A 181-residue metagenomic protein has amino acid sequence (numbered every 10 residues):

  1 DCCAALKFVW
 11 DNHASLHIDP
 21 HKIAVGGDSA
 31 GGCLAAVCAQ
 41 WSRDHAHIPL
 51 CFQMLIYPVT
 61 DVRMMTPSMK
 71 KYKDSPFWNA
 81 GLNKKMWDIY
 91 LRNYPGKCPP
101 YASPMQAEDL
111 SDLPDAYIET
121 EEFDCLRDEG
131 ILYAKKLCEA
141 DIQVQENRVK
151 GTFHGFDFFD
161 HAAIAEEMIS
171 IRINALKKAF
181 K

Functional and structural regions predicted by a protein language model:
D1-K181: Alpha/beta-hydrolase superfamily serine-hydrolase fold, recognizing
